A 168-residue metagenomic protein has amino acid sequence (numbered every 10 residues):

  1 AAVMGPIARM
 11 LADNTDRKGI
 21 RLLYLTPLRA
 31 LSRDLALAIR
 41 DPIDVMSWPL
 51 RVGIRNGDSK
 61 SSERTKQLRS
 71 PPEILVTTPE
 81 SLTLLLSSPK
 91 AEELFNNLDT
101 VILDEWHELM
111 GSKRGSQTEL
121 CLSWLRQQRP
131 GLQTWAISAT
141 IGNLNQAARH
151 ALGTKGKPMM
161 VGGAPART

Functional and structural regions predicted by a protein language model:
A1-T168: Conserved P-loop/Walker A NTP-binding site and adjacent catalytic elements of P-loop NTPases
